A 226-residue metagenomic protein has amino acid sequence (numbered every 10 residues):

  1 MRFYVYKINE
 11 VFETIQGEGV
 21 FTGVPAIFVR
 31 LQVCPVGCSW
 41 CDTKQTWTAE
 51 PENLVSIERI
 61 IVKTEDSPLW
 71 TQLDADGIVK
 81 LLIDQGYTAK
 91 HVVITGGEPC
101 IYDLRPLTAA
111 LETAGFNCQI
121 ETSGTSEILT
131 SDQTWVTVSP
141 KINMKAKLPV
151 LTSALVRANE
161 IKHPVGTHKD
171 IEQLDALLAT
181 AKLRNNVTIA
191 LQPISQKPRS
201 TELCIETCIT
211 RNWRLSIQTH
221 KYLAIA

Functional and structural regions predicted by a protein language model:
R2, Y6, W40-T134: Conserved Radical SAM active-site core
F3-W47: N-terminal pre-triad scaffold of radical SAM enzymes
V5-Y6, F12-G19, K63, V79 (+3 more regions): Sparse, context-dependent recognition of short Cys/His-centered cofactor- or disulfide-binding micro-motifs
R30, T95-G96, Q218: A secondary-structure boundary/capping signal
T88-H91, C100-A226: Conserved AdoMet/S-adenosylmethionine-binding subsite of the radical SAM
